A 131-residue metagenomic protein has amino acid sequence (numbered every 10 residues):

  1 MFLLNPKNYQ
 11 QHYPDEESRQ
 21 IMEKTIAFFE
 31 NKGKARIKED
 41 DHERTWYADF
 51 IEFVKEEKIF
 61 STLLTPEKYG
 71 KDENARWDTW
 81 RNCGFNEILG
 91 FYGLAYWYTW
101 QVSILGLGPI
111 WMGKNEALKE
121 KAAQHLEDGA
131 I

Functional and structural regions predicted by a protein language model:
M1-Q101, L105-G108, M112-I131: Amphipathic, small/basic residue-rich leader segments at the start of a protein or domain
